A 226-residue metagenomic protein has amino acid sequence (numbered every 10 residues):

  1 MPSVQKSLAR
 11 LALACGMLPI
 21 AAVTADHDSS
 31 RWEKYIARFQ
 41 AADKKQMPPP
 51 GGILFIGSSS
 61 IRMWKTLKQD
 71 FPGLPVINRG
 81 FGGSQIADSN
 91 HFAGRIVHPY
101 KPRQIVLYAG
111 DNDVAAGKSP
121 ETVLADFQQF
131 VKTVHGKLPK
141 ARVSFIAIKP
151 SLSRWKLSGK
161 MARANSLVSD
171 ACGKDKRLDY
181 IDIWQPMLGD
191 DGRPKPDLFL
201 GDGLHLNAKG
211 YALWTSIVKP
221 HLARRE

Functional and structural regions predicted by a protein language model:
M1-F55, I61, K65, Q69-D70 (+2 more regions): N-terminal secretory targeting modules
F55, V76-N78, Y180: Conserved beta-strand scaffold positions in the cores of enzyme catalytic domains, especially in NTP/NDP-utilizing
I61-I77, I86-L124, S144, I148-L152: Oxyanion-hole/transition-state-stabilizing segment in secreted/luminal serine hydrolases and related acyltransferases
K68, V97, H135, S169-G173 (+1 more regions): N-terminal cationic-hydrophobic initiation segments that often serve targeting/anchoring roles
G80-S84, V106-S119, Q128, K132-H135 (+3 more regions): Cell-envelope and extracellular/periplasmic
E121-Q128, K160-N165: Charged helix-capping and loop-helix junction motifs
L138-R142: A short helix->loop->beta-strand "cap" motif at the edges of active sites that frequently abuts
L152-E226: Catalytic His-Asp segment of secreted/periplasmic serine-dependent ester chemistry enzymes
